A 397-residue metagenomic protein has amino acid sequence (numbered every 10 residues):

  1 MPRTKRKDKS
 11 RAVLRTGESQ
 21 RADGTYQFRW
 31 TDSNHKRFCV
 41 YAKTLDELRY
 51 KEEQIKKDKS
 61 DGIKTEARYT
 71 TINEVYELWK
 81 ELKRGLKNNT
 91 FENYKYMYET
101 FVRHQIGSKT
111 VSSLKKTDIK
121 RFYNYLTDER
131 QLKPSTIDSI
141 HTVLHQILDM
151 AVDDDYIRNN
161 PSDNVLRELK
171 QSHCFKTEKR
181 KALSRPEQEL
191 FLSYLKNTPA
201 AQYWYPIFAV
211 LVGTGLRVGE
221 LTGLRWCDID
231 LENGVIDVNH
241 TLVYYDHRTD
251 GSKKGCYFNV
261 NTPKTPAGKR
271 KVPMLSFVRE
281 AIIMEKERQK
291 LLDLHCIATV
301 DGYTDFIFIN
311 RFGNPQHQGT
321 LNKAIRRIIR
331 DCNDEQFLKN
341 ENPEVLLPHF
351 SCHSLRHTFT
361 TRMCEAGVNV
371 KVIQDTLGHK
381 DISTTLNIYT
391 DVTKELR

Functional and structural regions predicted by a protein language model:
M1-E81, Y96, T100, R121-N124 (+5 more regions): Basic/aromatic DNA-contact patch characteristic of tyrosine site-specific recombinases
D32, R37-L45, R68, K80-Y156 (+5 more regions): N-terminal core-binding DNA-recognition domain of tyrosine site-specific recombinases/integrases
P134, D138-T142, D153, I157-N159 (+5 more regions): Basic, Lys/Arg- and aromatic-enriched nucleic-acid-binding interface segment
N164-R167, E187, G223-L291, H295-Y303: Conserved tyrosine-mediated DNA breakage-rejoining catalytic core shared by Y-recombinases
C174, L242, T358, L377-R397: Catalytic-site neighborhood detector that most strongly recognizes the C-terminal catalytic loop/helix of tyrosine
Q188, R248-K253, F258, A366 (+2 more regions): DNA/chromatin major-groove-contacting recognition/catalytic segments
S193-W204, T214, V272, R288-A298 (+3 more regions): Short, basic (Lys/Arg/His-rich) helix/loop patches that form interaction surfaces in the mid-to-C-terminal regions
D228-V235, H349, V368-T390: Short, polar N-cap/turn motifs at the start of nucleic acid-interacting alpha helices
